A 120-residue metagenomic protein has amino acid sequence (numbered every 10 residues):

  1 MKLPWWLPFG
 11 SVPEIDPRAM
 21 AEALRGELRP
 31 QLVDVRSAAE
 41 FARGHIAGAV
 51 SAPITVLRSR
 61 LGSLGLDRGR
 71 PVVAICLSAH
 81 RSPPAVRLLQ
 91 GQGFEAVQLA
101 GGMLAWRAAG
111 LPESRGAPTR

Functional and structural regions predicted by a protein language model:
M1-Q31, V35-R43, R115-R120: Flexible, polar/low-complexity N-terminal or interdomain linker segments that lie immediately upstream of folded
E14, L32, A49-S51, A96-Q98: Conserved beta-strand scaffold positions in the cores of enzyme catalytic domains, especially in NTP/NDP-utilizing
F41-A47, L89, W106: Short loop/helix-cap segments at secondary-structure boundaries that form the rim of catalytic
H45, L61, G110: Short, flexible helix/strand-to-coil boundary loops that buttress conserved ligand/catalytic motifs in alpha/beta
V50-V72: Helix-loop module immediately N-terminal to the HCX5R catalytic loop in PTP-like cysteine phosphatase domains
A52-T55, A100, A117: Short beta->alpha connector loops at strand-helix junctions that form conserved, small/polar/Pro-enriched
G65-A108: Catalytic cysteine-centered active loop of the rhodanese-like fold, especially the PTP/DSP P-loop
